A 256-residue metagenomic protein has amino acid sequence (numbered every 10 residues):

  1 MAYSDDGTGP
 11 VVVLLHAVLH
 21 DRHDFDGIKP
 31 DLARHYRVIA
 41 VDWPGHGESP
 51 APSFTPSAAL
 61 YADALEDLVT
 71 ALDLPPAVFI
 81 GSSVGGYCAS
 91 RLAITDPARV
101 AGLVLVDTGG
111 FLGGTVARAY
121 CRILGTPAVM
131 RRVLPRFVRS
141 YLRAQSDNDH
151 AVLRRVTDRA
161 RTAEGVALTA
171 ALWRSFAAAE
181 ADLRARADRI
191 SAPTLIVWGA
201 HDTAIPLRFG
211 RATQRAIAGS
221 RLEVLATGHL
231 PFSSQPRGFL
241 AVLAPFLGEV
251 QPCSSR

Functional and structural regions predicted by a protein language model:
M1-V12, A33-Y36, D67, L74-P75 (+6 more regions): Alpha/beta-hydrolase fold catalytic core
S4-E48: Conserved HGGG/HGGXW glycine-rich cap/lid loop of the alpha/beta-hydrolase fold
A40-I80, V84: Active-site loop/oxyanion-hole signature of alpha/beta-hydrolase fold enzymes
S90-I94, A101-M130: Flexible "cap/lid" loop of the alpha/beta hydrolase fold
V116, R132-R189: Conserved alpha/beta-hydrolase catalytic His-Asp/Glu region
I190, I196-W198: Short beta-strand/loop motif that positions the catalytic acidic residue of the alpha/beta-hydrolase fold
A200-I205: Acidic catalytic loop of the alpha/beta-hydrolase fold
G228-L240: Catalytic histidine-centered segment of alpha/beta-hydrolase-like enzymes
